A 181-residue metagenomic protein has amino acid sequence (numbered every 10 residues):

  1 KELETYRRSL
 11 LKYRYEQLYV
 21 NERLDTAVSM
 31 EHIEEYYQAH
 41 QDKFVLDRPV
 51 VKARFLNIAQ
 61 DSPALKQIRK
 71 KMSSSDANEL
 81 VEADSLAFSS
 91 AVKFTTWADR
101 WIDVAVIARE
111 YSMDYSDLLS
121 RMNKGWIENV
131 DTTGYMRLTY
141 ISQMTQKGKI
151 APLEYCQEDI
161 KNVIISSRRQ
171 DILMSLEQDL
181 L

Functional and structural regions predicted by a protein language model:
K1-L181: Peptidyl-prolyl cis-trans isomerase
